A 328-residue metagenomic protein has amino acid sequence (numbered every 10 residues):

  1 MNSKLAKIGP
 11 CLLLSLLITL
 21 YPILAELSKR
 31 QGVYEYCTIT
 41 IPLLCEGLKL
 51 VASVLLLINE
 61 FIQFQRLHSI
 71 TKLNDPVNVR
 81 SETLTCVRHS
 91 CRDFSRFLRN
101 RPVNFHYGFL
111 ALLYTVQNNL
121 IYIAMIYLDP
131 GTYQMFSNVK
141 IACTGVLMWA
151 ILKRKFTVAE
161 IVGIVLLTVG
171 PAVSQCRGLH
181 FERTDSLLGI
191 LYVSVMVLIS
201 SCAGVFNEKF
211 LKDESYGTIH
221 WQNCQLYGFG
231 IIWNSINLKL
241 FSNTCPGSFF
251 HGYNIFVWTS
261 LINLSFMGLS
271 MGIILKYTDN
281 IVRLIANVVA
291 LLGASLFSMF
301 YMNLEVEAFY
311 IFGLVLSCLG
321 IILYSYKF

Functional and structural regions predicted by a protein language model:
M1-F328: Polytopic endomembrane small-metabolite transporters, centered on the Drug/Metabolite Transporter
